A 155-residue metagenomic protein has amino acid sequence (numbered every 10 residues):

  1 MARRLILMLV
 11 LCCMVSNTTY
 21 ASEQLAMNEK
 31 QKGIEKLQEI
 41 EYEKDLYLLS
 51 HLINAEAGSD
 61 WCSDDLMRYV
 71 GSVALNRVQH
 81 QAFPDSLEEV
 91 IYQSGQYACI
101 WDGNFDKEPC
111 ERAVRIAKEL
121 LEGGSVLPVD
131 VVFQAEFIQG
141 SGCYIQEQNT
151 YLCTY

Functional and structural regions predicted by a protein language model:
M1-A2, K36: Intrinsically disordered, low-complexity sequence elements enriched in Ser/Thr/Gly/Pro
A2-A21: Sec-dependent N-terminal signal peptides of Gram-positive bacterial secreted proteins and lipoproteins
L25-Y155: Bacterial extracytoplasmic/cell-wall-associated proteins, especially those involved in peptidoglycan
